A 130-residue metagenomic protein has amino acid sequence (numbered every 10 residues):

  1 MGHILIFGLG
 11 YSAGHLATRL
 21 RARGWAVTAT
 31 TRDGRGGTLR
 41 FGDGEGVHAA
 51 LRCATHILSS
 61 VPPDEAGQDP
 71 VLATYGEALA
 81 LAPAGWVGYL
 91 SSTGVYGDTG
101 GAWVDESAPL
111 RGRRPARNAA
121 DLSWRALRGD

Functional and structural regions predicted by a protein language model:
I4-G8: Conserved N-terminal Rossmann-fold NAD(P)-binding element of oxidoreductases
A13-G14: N-terminal Rossmann-fold NAD(P) dinucleotide-binding loop
L20: Aromatic pocket-lining residues of Rossmann-like dinucleotide-binding sites
V27-A29: Short beta-strand "acidic-cap" motif of Rossmann-like dinucleotide-binding folds
T31-G46: Adenosine-cofactor binding site in Rossmann-like domains, unifying the SAM/SAH pocket of S-adenosylmethionine-dependent
R52-Y89, R117-S123: NAD(P)-cofactor binding segment of oxidoreductase domains
G76-G112: Conserved Rossmann-fold NAD(P)-dependent oxidoreductase catalytic core, especially the SDR/UDP-sugar
L110-D130: Active-site Tyr-X1-5-Lys
